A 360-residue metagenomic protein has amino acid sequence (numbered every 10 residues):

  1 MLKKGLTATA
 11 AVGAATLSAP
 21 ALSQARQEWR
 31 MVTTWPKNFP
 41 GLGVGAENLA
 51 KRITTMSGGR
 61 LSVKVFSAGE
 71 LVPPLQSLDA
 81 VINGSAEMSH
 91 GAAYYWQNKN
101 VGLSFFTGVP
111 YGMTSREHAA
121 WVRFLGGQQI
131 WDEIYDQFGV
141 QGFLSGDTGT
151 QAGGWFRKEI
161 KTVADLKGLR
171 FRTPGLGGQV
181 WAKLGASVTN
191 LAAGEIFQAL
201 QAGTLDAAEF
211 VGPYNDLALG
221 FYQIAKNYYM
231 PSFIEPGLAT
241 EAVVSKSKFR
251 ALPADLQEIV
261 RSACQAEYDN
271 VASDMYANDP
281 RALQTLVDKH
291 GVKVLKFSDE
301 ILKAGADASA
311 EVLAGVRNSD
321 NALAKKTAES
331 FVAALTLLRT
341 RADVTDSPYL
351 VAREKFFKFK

Functional and structural regions predicted by a protein language model:
M1-K4: Bacterial Sec-dependent N-terminal signal peptides
L6-A14, S23-H118, I130-K360: N-terminal secretory/targeting leader peptides
S18-P20: N-terminal signal peptide c-region/cleavage motif recognized by signal peptidases
G126-G127: Basic, amphipathic alpha-helical recognition segments used for DNA target recognition
